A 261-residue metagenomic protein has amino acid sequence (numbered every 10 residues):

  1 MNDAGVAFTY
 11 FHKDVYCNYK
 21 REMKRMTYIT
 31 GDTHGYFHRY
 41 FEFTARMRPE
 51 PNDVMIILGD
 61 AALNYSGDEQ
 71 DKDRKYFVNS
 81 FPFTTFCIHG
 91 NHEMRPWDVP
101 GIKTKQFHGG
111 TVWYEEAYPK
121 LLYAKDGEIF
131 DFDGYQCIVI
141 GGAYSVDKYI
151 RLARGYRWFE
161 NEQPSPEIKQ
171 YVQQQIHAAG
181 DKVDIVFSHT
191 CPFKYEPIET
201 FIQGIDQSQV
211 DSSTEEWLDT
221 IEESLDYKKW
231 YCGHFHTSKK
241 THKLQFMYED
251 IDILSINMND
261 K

Functional and structural regions predicted by a protein language model:
N2-D3, D14: Acidic/polar hotspots within intrinsically disordered regions
K13-R25: Short, Lys/Arg-enriched N-terminal segments with co-localized hydrophobic residues within the first ~10-30 amino acids
M23-Y28, I129-V139, I185, T241-Q245: Beta-strand-turn-beta hairpins that frame and shape the catalytic cleft of phosphate-ester-processing enzymes
T30, Y36-F132, Q207, L218: Core catalytic region of metal-dependent phosphoesterases/phosphodiesterases, especially metallo-beta-lactamase-like
D32, M55, D60, G90 (+4 more regions): Divalent metal-coordination and catalytic microenvironments
H34, A61-A62, N91-R95, A143-Y144 (+2 more regions): Catalytic metal-binding/acid-base residues of hydrolase active sites
T84-I88, K103-G109, Y114, F193-K261: Conserved beta-sheet core of the metallophosphoesterase superfamily
W113, P119, D133-S212: Active-site-proximal loop/helix segment associated with metal-binding centers of metalloenzymes
